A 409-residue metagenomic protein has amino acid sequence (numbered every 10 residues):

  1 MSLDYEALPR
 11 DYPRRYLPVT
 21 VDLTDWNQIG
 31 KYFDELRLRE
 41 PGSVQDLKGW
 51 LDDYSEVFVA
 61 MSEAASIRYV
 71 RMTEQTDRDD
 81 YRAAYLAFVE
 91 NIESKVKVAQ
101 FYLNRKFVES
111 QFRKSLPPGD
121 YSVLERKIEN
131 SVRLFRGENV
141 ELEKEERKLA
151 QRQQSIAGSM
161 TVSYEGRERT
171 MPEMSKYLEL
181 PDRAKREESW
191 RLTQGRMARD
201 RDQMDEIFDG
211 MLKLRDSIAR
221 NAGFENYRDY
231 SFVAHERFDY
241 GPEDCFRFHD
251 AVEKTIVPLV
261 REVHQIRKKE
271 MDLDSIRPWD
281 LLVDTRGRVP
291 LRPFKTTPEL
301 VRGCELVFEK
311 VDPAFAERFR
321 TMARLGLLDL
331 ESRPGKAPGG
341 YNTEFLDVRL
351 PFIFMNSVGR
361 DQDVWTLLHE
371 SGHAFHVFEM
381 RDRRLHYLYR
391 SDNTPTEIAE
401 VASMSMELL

Functional and structural regions predicted by a protein language model:
M1-P293, G303: A well-structured
E243, I266, E270, V311-A314 (+1 more regions): Inter-helical turn/loop segments and adjacent helix faces that build the functional surface of alpha-helical bundle
K254-T255, R381, D392-L409: Post-HExxH zinc-binding segment in Zn-dependent metallohydrolases
R292-K295, L328-R349: Catalytic zinc-binding patch centered on the HExxH motif and its immediate surroundings that defines zinc-dependent
R292-T297, L346-L368: Short pre-active-site segment immediately N-terminal to the catalytic Zn-binding motif
T296-A316: Carboxylate/His-rich catalytic cores and anion/metal-binding grooves
F352-N356, L385-T396: Short beta-alpha connecting loops at secondary-structure transitions that line or flank enzyme active sites
T366, G372-Y387, L409: Catalytic Zn2+-binding segment of zinc metalloproteases
